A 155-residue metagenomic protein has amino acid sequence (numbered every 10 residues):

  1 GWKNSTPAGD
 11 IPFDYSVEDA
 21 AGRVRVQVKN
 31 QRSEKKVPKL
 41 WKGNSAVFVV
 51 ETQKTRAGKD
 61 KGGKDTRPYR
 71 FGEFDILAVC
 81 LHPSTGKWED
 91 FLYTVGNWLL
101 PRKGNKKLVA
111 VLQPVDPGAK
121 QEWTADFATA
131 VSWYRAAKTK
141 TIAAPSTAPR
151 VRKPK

Functional and structural regions predicted by a protein language model:
G1-E18: A short acidic/basic microdomain associated with nuclease active sites
P7, A20, H82-S84: Short polar/acidic secondary-structure junctions
D10-P12, A21-R23, F71-F74: Short connector loops at helix/strand junctions that flank enzyme active sites, especially segments positioning acidic
Y15-V17, G22-R32: Conserved catalytic cores of phosphodiester-cleaving nucleases, focusing on short active-site segments
V26, L77, F91-Y93: Generic structural hydrophobic/aromatic packing signal, biased to beta-strands
K29-G86: Catalytic cores of nucleic-acid endonucleases
K64, S84-K155: Non-catalytic C-terminal interaction segments of nucleic acid-processing enzymes
